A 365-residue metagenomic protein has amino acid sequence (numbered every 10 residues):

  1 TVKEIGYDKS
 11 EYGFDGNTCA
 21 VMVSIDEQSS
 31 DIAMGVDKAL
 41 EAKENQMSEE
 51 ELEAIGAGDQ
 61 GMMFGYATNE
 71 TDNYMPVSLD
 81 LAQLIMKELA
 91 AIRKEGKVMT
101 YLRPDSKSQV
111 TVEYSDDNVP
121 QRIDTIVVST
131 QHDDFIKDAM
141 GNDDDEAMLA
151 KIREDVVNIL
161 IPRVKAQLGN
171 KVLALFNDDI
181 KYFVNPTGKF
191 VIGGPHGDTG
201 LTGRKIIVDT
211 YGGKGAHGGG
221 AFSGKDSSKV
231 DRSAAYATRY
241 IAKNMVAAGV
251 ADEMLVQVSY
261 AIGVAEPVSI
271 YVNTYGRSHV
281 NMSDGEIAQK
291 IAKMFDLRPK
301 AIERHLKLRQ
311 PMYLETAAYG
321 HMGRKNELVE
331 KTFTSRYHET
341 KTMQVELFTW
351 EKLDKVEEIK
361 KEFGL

Functional and structural regions predicted by a protein language model:
T1, A150-V157, D284-F295: Short amphipathic alpha-helices in soluble, non-transmembrane regions that often serve as interface/regulatory elements
G6-V191, A318, G323-E327, H338-G364: Glycine-rich, mobile lid/loop segments that gate access to catalytic sites or pores
E44, S129-D138, N142-D144, D179 (+5 more regions): ATP-dependent carboxylate activation and anion-phosphoryl transfer catalytic cores that bind Mg-ATP to form
E95-V119, A248-G285: A structural-propensity feature for long, helix-poor, extended segments
Q121, V191, D198-G203, I207-D209 (+1 more regions): Acidic, glycine-rich low-complexity/disordered segments
P162-G169, K225-K229, T238, N244-M254 (+1 more regions): Flexible helix-coil linker/hinge segments at domain or subdomain boundaries
R204-I206, Y211-Q257, E266-N273: C-terminal catalytic subdomain
E253, Y260-L365: Internal helix-turn-beta structural module
